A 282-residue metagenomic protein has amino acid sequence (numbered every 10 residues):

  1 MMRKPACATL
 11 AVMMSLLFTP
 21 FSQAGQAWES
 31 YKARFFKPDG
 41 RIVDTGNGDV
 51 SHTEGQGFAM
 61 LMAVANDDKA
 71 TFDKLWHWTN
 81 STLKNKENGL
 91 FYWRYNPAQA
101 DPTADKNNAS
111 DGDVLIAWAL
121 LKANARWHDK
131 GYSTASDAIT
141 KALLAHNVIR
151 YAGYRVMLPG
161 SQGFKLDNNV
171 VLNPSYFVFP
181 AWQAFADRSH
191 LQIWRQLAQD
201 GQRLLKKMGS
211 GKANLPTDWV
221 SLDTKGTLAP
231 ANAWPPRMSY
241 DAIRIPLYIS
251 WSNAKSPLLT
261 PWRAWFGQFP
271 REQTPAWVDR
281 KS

Functional and structural regions predicted by a protein language model:
M1-T9: Bacterial N-terminal signal peptides that target proteins for export
T9-L17: Bacterial N-terminal signal peptides
F21-E54, V64-A98, T103, A152-G153 (+3 more regions): Low-complexity, Ser/Thr/Pro/Gly-enriched N-terminal "stalk/linker" regions
G25-Q26, D49-T53, S110-D111, S133-K281: Extended ligand-binding clefts on enzyme/binding-domain cores
H52, Q56, T103-A125: Aromatic-rich carbohydrate-recognition surfaces in CAZymes
M60-A65, L115-A125, P180-A184, L247-W251: Short glycine/serine- and small hydrophobic-enriched flexible loop segments
D68, D129-Y132: Residues in the short coil linking paired helices within alpha-helical repeat scaffolds
K74-W78, L121-K122, T134-A142: Active-site-adjacent structural elements in enzyme catalytic domains
